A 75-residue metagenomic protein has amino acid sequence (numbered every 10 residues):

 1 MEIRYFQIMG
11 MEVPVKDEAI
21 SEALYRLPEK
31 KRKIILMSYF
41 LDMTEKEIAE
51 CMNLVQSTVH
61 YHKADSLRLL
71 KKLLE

Functional and structural regions predicted by a protein language model:
R4-K33, M43, E50: Amphipathic alpha-helical segment used for protein-protein interaction
L24-Y25, Y39-F40, K71: Short, locally clustered residues in the helix-turn-helix/winged-helix DNA-binding domain
I34-S38: A short pre-motif secondary-structure segment
F40-L41, K63: A short, acidic, flexible beta-alpha connecting loop/helix-capping segment that sits on the rim of active
E50-E75: DNA-recognition helix of helix-turn-helix
